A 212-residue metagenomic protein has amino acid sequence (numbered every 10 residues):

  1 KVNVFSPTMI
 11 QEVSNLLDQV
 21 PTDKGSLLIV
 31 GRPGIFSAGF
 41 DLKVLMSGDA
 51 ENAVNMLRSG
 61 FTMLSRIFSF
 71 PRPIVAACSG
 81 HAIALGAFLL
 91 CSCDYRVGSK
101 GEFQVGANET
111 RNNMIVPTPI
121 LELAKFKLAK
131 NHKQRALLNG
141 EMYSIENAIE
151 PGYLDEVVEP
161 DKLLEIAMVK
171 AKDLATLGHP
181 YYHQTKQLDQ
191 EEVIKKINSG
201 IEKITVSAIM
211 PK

Functional and structural regions predicted by a protein language model:
K1-V30: Conserved CoA-thioester-binding segment of acyl-CoA-metabolizing enzymes
L16-Q19, S59-P71: Catalytic-core regions built around general acid/base machinery
D23, G31-M63: Glycine- (often His-adjacent) and acidic-residue-rich active-site loop that binds/positions the CoA thioester
I29, D41, L89-C91, A148 (+1 more regions): Hydrophobic/aromatic residues within transmembrane alpha-helices of multi-pass small-molecule transporters
G34-S37, A82-A84, E192: Short, active-site-adjacent cap segments at secondary-structure transitions
A77-I83, A136-E141: Glycine-rich beta-to-alpha transition loops that act as phosphate-gripper elements at the mouths of alpha/beta enzyme
I83-A136, K170: CoA-thioester-processing core
G98-F103, E150-G200: C-terminal long alpha-helix characteristic of the crotonase
